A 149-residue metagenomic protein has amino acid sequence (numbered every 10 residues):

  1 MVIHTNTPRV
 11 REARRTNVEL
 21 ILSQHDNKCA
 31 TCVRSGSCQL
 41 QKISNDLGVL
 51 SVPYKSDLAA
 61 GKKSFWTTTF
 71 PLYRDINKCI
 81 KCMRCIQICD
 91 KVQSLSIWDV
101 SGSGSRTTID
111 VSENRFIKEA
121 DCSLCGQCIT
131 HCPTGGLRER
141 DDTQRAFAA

Functional and structural regions predicted by a protein language model:
M1-L124, T130, G136-A149: Fe-S ferredoxin-like electron-transfer domains and their immediately adjacent linker/connector regions across
